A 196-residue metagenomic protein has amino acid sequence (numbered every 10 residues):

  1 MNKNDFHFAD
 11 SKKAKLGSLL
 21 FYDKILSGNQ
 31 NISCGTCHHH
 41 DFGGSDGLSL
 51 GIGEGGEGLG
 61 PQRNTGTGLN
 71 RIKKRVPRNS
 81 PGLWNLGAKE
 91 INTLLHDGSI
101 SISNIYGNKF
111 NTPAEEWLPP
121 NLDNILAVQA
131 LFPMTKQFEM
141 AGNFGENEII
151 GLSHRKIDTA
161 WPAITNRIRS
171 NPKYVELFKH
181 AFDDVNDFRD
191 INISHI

Functional and structural regions predicted by a protein language model:
M1-I196: Periplasmic c-type cytochrome electron-transfer domains
